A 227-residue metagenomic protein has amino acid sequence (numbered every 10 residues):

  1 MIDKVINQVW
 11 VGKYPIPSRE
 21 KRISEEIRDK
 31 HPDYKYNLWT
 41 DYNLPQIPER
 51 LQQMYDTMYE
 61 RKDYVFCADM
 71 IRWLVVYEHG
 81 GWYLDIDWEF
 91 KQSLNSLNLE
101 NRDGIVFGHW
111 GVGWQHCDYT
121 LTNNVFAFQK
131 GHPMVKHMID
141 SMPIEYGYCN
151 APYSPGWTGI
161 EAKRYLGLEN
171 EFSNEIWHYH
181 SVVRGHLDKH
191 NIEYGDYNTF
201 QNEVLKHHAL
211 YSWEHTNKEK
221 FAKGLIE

Functional and structural regions predicted by a protein language model:
M1-A68, I86-E227: Glycosyltransferase-associated regions of secretory-pathway enzymes, highlighting luminal stem/catalytic domains
D69-G81: Small-residue hinge/turn detector
